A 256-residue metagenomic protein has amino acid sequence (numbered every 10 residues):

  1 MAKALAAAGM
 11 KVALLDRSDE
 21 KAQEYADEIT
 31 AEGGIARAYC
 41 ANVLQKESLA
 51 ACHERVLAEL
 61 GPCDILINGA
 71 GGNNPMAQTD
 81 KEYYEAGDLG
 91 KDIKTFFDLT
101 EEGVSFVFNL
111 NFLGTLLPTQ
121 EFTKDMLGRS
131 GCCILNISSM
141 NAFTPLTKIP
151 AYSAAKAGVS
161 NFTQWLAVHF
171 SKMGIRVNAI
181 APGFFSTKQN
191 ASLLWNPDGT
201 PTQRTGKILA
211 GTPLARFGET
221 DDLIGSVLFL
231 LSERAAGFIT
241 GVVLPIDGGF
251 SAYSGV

Functional and structural regions predicted by a protein language model:
M1-A13: Canonical Rossmann dinucleotide-binding motif of NAD(H)/NADP(H)-dependent dehydrogenases/reductases, specifically
D80-E85, K172, F184-G211, Y253-V256: A glycine/serine/threonine-rich, flexible loop-to-helix segment that serves as the NAD(P) cofactor-binding "lid"
E85-L116, L135, V159: Catalytic Tyr-X3-Lys loop
T119, A155: Active-site helix of classical SDR
K124, V168-S171: Alpha-helical segment proximal to the catalytic Tyr-Lys
S139: Residue(s) in the substrate-gating loop at a strand-loop-helix junction that position the organic substrate next
S171, R176, F238-T240: Short, small/polar-rich loop/turn modules that mediate ligand/substrate recognition or access, typified
R216-I246, S251: C-terminal substrate-recognition "lid" of short-chain dehydrogenase/reductases
